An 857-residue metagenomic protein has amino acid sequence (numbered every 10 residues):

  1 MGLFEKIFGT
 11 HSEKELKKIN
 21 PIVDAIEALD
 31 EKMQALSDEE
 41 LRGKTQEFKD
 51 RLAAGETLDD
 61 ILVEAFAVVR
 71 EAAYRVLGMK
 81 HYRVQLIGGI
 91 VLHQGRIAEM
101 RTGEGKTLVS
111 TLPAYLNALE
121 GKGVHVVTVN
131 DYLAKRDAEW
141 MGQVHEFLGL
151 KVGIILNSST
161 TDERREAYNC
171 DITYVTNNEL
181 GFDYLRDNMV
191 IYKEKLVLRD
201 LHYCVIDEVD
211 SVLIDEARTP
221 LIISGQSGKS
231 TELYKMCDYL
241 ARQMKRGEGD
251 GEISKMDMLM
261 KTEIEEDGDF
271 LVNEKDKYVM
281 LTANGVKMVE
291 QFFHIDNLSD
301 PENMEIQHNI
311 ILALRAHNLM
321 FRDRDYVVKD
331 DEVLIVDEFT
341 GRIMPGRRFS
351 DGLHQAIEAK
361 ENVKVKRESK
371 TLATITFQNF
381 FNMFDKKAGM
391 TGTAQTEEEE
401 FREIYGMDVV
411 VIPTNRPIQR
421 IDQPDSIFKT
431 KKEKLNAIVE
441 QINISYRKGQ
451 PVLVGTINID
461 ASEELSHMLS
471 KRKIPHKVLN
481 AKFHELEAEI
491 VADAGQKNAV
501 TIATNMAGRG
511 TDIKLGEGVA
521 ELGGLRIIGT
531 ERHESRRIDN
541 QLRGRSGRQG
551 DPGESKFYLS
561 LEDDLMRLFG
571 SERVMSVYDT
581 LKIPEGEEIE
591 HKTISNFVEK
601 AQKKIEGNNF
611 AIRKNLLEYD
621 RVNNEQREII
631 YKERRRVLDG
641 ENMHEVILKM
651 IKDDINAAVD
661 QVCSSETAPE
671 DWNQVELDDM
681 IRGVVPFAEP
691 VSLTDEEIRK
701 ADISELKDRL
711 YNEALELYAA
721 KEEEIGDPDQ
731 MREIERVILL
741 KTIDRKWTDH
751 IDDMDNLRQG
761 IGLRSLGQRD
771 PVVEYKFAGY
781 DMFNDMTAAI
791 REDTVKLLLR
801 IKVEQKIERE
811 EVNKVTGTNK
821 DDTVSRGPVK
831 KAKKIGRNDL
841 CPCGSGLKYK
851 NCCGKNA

Functional and structural regions predicted by a protein language model:
M1-E585, Y631-K632, K649, D653 (+1 more regions): Conserved P-loop NTPase motor core
L3, E397, N498, Q626 (+4 more regions): Generic detector of short, well-ordered, non-transmembrane alpha-helical segments enriched in hydrophobic residues
I61, L281, E302, F349 (+6 more regions): Generic detector of ordered secondary-structure context
S110, I438, R826-P828, G836: Active-site-adjacent structural elements in folded domains
Y326-L334, T340-R348, Q549-G550, F557 (+2 more regions): Extended, charged helical/alpha-beta scaffold domains that provide interaction surfaces
K448-S462, D639-E641, T667, T694-R699 (+1 more regions): Short, Lys/Glu-rich amphipathic helical modules
V454, I502, W747, F783 (+2 more regions): Hydrophobic, well-ordered secondary-structure elements that form the walls of internal hydrophobic environments
K831-K850, G854: Short Cys/His-rich zinc-binding micro-motifs
